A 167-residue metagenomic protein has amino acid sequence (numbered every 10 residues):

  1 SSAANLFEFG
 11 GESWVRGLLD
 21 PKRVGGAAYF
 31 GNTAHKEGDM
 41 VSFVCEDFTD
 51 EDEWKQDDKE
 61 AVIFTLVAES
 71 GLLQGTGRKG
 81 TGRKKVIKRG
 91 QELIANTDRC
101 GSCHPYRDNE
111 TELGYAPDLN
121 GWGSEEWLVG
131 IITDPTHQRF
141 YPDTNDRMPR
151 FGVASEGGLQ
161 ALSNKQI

Functional and structural regions predicted by a protein language model:
S1, G82-Y106: Sequence/structural segment immediately N-terminal to covalent heme-attachment motifs in c-type and related
S1-G75, T97, E110-I167: Extracytoplasmic electron-transfer domains, predominantly the class I c-type cytochrome c fold
G75-G82: Short, flexible loop/turn segments with low-complexity composition
